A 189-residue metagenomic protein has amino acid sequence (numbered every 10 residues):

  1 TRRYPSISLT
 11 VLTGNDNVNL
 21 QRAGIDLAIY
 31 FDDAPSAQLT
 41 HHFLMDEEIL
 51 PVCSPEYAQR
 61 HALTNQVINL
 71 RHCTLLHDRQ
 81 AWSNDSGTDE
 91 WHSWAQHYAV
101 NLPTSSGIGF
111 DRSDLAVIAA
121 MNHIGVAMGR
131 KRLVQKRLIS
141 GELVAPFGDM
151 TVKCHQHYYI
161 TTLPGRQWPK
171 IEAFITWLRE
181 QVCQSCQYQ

Functional and structural regions predicted by a protein language model:
T1-A37: Central regulatory/effector-binding core of bacterial HTH transcription factors
V11, A28-F31, P51, L75 (+1 more regions): Generic preference for hydrophobic
D16, E56, G165: Short, glycine/serine-rich, charged loops/turns that create anion-binding and catalytic segments at active sites
R22, A34-I124, G129-V134, L138-K153 (+1 more regions): C-terminal regulatory
Y30, H92-S93, T176: Generic alpha-helical structural context detector
Y30-F31, A120-I124, P164-W168: Short, charged low-complexity intrinsically disordered segments located at boundaries of structured domains
G148-Y188: A late-sequence structural motif
